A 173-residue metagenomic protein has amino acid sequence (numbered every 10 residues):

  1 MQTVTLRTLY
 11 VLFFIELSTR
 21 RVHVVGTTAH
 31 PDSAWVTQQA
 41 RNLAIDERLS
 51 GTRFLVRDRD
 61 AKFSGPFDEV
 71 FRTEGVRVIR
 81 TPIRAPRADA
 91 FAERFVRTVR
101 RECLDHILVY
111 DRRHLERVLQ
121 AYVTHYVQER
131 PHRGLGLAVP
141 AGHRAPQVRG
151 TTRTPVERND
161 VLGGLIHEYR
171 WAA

Functional and structural regions predicted by a protein language model:
M1-A173: Charged DNA-binding/catalytic regions of mobile-element recombinases
